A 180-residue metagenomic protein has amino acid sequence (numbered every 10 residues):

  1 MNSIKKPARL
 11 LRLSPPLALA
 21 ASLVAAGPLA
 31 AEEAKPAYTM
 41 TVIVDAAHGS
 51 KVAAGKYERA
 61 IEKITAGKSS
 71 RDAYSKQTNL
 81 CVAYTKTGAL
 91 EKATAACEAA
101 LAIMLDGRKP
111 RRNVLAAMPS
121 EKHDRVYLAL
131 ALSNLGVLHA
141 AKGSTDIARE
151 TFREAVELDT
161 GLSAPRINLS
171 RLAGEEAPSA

Functional and structural regions predicted by a protein language model:
A34-Y38, V137, A141, R149-A180: Terminal, low-structured helical/coil segments at or just beyond the last alpha-helical repeat
Y38-S69, N79: Alpha-helical segment of the N-proximal tetratricopeptide repeat
T65-R71, I103-R125: Flexible helix-coil transition and linker loops at the boundaries of alpha-helical arrays
